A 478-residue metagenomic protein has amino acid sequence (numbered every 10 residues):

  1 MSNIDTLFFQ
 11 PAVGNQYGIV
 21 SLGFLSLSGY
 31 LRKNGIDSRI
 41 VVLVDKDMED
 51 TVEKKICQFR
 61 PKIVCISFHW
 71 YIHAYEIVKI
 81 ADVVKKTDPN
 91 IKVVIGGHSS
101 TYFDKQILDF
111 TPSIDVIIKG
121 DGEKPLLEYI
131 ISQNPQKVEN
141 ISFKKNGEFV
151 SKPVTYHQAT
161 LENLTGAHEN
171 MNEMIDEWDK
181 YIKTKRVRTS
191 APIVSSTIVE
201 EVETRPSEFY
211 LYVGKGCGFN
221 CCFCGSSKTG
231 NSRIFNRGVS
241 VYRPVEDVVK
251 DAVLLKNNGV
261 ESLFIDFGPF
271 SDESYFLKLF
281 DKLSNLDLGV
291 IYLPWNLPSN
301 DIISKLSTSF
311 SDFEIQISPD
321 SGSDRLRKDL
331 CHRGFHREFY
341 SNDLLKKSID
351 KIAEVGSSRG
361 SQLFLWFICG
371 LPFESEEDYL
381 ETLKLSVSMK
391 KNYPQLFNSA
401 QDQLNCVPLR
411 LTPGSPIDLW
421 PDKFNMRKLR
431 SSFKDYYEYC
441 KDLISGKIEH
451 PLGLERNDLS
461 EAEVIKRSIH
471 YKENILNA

Functional and structural regions predicted by a protein language model:
S2-Q10, V94, V245-L363, C369: Conserved SAM/AdoMet-binding glycine-rich loop
T6-G14, G23, S142-K145, F149-Y156 (+2 more regions): C-terminal accessory regions of radical SAM enzymes
L7, N146-V213: N-terminal [4Fe-4S]-dependent radical SAM core
V13-L22, H69-A74: A short, glycine/small-residue-rich beta-strand->loop->alpha-helix junction that serves as a flexible
Y30, R39-T160, G414: Glycine-rich beta-alpha loop elements in corrinoid/cobalamin-binding modules across cobalamin-dependent enzymes
V78-D88, G225, S284, S307 (+1 more regions): Surface-exposed amphipathic alpha-helices with a cationic face
Q106-L127, S307-E314, L385-C406: Structural recognition of alpha->loop->beta junctions
E201-V245: Canonical Radical SAM [4Fe-4S] cluster-binding loop centered on the CxxxCxxC motif and its immediate flanking residues
